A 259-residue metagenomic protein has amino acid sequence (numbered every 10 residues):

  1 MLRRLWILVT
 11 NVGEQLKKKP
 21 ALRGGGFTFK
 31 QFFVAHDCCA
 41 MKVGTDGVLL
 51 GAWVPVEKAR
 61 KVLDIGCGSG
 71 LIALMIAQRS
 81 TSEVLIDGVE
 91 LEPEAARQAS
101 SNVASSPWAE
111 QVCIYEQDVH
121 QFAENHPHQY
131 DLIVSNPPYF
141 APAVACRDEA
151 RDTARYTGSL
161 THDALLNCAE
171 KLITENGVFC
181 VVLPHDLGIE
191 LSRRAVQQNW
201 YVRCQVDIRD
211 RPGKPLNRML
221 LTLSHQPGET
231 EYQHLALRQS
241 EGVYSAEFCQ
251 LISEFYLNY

Functional and structural regions predicted by a protein language model:
L2-L22: N-terminal auxiliary segments of SAM/dcSAM-dependent transferases
L16-E57: Class I SAM-dependent transferase core
A35, C113-Y115, R203-V206: General small-molecule cofactor/ligand-binding pocket signal
C39, L160-L216: Conserved Class I SAM-dependent methyltransferase catalytic core
L50, N136, L165, L223: Residue-level signal for inorganic ion chemistry
W53-H126, L132-R147: Conserved SAM/SAH cofactor-binding pocket of Class I
P137-A164: Mobile active-site "lid"/loop adjacent to the S-adenosyl-L-methionine
K214-Y259: SAM/dcSAM-binding transferase cores
